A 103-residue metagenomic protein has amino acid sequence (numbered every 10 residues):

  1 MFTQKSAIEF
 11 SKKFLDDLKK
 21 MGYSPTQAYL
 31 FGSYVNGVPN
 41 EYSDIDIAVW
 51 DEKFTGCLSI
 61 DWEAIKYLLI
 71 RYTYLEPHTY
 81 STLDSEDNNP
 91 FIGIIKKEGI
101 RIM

Functional and structural regions predicted by a protein language model:
M1-T26, N36-E41, E52-M103: Catalytic core of pol beta-like nucleotidyltransferases
F31-S33: Glycine-rich beta-strand-to-loop/alpha-helix junction loops that act as flexible
D44-D46: Acidic Asp/Glu-based divalent-cation binding sites
A48-W50: Short hydrophobic/aromatic beta-strand micro-patches that form the beta-sheet surface supporting nucleotide- or nucleic
